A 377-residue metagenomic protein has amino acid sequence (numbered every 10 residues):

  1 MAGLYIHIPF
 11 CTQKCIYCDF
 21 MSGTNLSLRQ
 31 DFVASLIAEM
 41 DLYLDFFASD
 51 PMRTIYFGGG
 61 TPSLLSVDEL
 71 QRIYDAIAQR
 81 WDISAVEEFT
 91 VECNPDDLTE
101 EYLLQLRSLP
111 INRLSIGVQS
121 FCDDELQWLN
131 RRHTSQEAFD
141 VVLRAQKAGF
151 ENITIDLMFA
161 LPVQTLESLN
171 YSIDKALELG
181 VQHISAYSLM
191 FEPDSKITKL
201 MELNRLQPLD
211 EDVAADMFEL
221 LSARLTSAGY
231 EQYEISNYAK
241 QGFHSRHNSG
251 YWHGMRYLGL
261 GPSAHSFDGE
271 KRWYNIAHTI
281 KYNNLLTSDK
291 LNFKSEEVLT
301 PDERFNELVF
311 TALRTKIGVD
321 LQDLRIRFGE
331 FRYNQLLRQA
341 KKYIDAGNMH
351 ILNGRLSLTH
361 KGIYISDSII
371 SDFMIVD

Functional and structural regions predicted by a protein language model:
M1-G3, S22-D45, D50-E330: C-terminal scaffold of the Radical SAM
I6: Conserved N-terminal Rossmann-fold NAD(P)-binding element of oxidoreductases
P9-F20: Local cysteine-cluster metal-coordination motifs and their immediate loop/turn environment, predominantly Fe-S cluster
T311, Q322, R338-K341, D367: A generic structural signal for well-ordered alpha-helical surface patches
E330-K342: Short amphipathic alpha-helical interaction segments
I344-G354: A short, conserved structural fragment
R355-T359: Minor-groove-contacting beta-hairpin "wing" of winged helix-turn-helix DNA-binding domains
K361-D377: Short, amphipathic alpha-helical interaction segments positioned at domain boundaries
